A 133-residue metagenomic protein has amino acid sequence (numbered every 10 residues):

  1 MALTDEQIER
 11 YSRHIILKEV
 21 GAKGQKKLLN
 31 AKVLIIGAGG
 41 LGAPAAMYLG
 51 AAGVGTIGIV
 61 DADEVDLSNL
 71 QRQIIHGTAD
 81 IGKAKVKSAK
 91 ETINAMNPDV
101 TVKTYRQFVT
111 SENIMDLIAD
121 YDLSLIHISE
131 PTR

Functional and structural regions predicted by a protein language model:
M1-S129, R133: Adenine nucleotide-associated cytosolic modules
